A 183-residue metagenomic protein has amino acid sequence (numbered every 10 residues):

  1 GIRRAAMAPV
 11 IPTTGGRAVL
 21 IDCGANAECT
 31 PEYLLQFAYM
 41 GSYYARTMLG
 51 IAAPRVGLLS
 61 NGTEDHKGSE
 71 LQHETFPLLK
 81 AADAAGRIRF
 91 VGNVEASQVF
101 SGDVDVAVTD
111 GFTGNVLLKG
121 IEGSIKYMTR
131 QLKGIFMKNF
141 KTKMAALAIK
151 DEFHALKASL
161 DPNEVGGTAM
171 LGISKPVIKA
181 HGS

Functional and structural regions predicted by a protein language model:
G1-A6, I11-G16, L20, D103-A107 (+1 more regions): Glycine-rich phosphate/nucleotide-binding loop
V19-D22, T30: Active-site-proximal beta-strand elements of phosphoester/diester hydrolases
A25-A27, S60-D65, V94-Q98, D110-G114 (+2 more regions): Glycine-rich beta-alpha junction loops
A27-A96, D105: Glycine-rich phosphate/diphosphate-binding loop of Rossmann-like nucleotide-binding domains
